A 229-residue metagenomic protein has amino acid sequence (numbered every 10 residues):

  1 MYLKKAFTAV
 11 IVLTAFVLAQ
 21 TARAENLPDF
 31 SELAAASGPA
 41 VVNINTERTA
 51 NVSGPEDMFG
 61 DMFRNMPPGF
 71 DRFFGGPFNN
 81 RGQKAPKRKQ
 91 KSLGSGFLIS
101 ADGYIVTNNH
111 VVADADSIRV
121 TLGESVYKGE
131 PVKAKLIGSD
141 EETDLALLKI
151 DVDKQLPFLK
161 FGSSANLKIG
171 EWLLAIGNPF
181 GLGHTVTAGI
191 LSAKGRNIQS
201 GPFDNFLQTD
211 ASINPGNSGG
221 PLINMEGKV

Functional and structural regions predicted by a protein language model:
M1-V10: Bacterial N-terminal signal peptides that target proteins for export
A9-V17: Bacterial N-terminal signal peptides
A19-T21: N-terminal signal peptide c-region/cleavage motif recognized by signal peptidases
R23-V229: Serine-dependent protease modules
